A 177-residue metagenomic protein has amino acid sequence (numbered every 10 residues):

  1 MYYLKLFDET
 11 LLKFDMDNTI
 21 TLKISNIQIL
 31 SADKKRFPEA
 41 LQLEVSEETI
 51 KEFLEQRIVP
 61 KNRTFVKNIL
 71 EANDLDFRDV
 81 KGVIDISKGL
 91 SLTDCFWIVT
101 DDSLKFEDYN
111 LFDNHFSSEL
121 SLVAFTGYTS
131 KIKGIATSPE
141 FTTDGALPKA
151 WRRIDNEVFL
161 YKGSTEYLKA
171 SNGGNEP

Functional and structural regions predicted by a protein language model:
M1-S130: P-loop NTPase switch module centered on the Walker A-proximal segment
L111-P177: Conserved ATP-binding subdomain of kinase catalytic cores across diverse folds
